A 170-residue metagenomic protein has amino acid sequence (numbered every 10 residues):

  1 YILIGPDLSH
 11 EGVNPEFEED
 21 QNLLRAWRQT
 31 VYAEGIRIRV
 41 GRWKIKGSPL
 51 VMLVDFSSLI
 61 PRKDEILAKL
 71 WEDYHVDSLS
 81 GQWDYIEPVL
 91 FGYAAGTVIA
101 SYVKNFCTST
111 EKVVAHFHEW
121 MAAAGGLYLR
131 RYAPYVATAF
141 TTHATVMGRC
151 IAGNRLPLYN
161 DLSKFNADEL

Functional and structural regions predicted by a protein language model:
Y1-L170: Catalytic cores of nucleotide-sugar-dependent glycosyltransferases that transfer UDP/GDP/TDP-activated
